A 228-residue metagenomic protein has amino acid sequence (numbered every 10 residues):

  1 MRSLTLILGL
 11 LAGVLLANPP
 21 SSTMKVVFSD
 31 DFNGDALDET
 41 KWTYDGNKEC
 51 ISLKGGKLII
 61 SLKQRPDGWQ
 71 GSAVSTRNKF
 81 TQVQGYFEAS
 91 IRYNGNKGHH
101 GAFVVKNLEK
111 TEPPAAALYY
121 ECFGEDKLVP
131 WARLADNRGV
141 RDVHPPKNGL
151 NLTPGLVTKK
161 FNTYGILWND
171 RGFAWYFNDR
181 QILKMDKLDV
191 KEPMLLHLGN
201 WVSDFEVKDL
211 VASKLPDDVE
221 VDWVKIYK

Functional and structural regions predicted by a protein language model:
T5-V14: Bacterial N-terminal signal peptides
N18-K228: GH16 jelly-roll
